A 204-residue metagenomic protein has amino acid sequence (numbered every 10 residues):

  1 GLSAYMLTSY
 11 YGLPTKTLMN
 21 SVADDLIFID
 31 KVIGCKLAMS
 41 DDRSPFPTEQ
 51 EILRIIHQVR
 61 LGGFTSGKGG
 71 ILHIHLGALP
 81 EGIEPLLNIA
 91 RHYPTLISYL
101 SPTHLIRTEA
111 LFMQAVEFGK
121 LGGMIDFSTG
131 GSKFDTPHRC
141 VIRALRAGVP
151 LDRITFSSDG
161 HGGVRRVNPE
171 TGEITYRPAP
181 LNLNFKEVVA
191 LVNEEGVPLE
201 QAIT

Functional and structural regions predicted by a protein language model:
G1, F118, A144, L191-V192: Hydrophobic alpha-helix position signal
L2, G123, V197: Short phosphate-binding/catalytic loops that engage adenosine nucleotides
L2-Y10: A glycine-rich helix N-cap at a beta->alpha junction
S9-Y10, L76, G130, G160-H161: Short, ordered loop/turn segments at secondary-structure junctions
Y11-T15: Active-site beta->alpha loop and helix N-cap motifs at the rims of alpha/beta catalytic domains
K16-F127, F134-F156, E200: Histidine/acidic residue-rich metal-binding segments in metalloenzymes
R146-T204: His/Asp/Glu-enriched, well-ordered alpha-helical/loop segment that forms or immediately abuts the divalent-metal
